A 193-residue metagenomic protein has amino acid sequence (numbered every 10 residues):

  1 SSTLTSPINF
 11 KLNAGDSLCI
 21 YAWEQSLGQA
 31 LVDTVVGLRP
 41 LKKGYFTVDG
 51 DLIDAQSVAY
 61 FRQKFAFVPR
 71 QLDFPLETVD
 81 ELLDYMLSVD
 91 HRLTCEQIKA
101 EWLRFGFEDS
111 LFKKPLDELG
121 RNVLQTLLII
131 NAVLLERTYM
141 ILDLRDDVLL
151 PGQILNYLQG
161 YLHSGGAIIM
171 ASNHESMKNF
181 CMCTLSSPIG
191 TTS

Functional and structural regions predicted by a protein language model:
C19, A59-Q71: ABC nucleotide-binding domain signature
V36: Helix-to-loop junction immediately C-terminal to a conserved catalytic motif
G44-L52, F61: Conserved ABC transporter NBD signature motif
Q71, L76-L93, Q97: Q-loop/switch helix immediately C-terminal to the Walker
E101-R121, E136: Conserved ABC nucleotide-binding domain
T126-I130: Hydrophobic anchor residue at the start of the ABC signature
E136, P151-K178: Conserved catalytic loops of ABC-family nucleotide-binding domains
